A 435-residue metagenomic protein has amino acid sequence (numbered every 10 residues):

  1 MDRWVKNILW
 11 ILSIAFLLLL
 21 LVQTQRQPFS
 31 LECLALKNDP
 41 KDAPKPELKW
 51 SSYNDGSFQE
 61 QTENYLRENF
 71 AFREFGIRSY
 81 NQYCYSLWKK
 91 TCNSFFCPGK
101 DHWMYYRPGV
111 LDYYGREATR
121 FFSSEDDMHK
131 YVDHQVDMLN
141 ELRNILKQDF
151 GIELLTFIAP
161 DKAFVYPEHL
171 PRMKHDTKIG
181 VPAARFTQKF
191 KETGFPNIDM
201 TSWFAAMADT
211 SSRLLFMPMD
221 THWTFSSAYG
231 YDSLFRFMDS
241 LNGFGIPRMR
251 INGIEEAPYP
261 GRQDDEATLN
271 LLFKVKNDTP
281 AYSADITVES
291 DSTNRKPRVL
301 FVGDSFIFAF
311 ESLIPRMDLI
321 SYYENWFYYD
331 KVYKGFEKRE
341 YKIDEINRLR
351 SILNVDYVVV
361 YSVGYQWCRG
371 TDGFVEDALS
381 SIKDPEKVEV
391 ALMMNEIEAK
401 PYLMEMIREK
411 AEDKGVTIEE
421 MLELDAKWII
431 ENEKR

Functional and structural regions predicted by a protein language model:
M1-R435: Extracellular glycan-modifying ectodomains
